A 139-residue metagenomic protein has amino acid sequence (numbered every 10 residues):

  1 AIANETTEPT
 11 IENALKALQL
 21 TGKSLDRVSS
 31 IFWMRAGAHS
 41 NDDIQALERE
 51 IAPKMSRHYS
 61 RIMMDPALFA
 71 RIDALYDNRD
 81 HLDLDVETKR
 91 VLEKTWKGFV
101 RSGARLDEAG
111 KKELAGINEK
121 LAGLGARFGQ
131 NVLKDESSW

Functional and structural regions predicted by a protein language model:
A1-W139: Zn2+-dependent metallopeptidase catalytic domains
